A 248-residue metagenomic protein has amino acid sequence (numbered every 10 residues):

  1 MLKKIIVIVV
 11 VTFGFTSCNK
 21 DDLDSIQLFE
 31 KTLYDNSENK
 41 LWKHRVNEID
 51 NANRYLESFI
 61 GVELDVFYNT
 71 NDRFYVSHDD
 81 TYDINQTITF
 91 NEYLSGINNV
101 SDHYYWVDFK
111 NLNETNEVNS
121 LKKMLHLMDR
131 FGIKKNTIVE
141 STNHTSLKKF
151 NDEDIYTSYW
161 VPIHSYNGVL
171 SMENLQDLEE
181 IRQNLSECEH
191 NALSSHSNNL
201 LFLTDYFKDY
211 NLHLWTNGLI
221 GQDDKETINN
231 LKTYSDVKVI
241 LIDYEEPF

Functional and structural regions predicted by a protein language model:
I5-G14: Sec-dependent N-terminal signal peptides
C18-F248: Phosphate-group recognition and catalysis centered on beta-loop-alpha active-site segments
